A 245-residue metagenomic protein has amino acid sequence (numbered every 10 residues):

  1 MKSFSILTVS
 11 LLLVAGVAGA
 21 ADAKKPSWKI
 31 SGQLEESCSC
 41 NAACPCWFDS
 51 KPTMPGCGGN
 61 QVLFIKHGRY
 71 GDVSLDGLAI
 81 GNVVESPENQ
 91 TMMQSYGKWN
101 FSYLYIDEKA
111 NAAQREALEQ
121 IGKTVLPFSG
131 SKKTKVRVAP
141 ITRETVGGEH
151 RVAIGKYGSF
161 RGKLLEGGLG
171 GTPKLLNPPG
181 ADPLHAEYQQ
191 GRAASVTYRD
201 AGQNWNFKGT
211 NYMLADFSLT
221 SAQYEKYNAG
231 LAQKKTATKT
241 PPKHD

Functional and structural regions predicted by a protein language model:
M1-I6: Positively charged n-region of N-terminal signal peptides that target proteins for export
L7-G16: Bacterial N-terminal signal peptides
A18-A23: Boundary at the C-terminal end of the N-terminal hydrophobic targeting segment
K25-D245: Beta-strand-enriched cores of mature, soluble protein domains
